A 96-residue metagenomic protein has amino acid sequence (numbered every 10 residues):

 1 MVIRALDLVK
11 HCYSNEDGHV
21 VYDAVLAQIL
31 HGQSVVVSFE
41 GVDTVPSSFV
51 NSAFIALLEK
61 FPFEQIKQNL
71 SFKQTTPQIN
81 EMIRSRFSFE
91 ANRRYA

Functional and structural regions predicted by a protein language model:
M1-V9: N-terminal presequence-like segments and adjacent domain-start helices
L8-Q33, F39-S88: Amphipathic alpha-helical interaction surfaces in cytosolic regulatory modules
N92-A96: The feature marks long, low-complexity, polar/acidic/proline-rich intrinsically disordered regions embedded in large
